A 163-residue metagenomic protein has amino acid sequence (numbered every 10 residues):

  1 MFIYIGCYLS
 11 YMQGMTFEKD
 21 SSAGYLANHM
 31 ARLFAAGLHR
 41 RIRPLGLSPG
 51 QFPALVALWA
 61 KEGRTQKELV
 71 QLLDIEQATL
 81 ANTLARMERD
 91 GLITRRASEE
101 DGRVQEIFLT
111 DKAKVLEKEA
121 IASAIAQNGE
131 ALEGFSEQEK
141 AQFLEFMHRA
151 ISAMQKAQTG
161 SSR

Functional and structural regions predicted by a protein language model:
M1-L45, M154, S161-R163: N-terminal leader segment of winged-helix/HTH proteins
L26, L33, G37, P53-V56 (+2 more regions): Pre-recognition alpha-helix immediately N-terminal to the DNA-recognition helix within helix-turn-helix or winged-helix
A31, V56-A60, I121, H148: Short, locally clustered residues in the helix-turn-helix/winged-helix DNA-binding domain
A35, A85-H148, S152: Charged, amphipathic alpha-helical coiled-coil/dimerization segments
R43, D74, A85, R89: Residue-level detection of the helix-turn-helix DNA-binding "recognition helix"
K61-T65: Short capping segments at the starts of secondary-structure elements
L69-V70: A short acidic, leucine-rich amphipathic alpha-helix
E76-T79: Helix-turn-helix DNA-binding motif, specifically the short coil turn and the N-cap/start of the second
